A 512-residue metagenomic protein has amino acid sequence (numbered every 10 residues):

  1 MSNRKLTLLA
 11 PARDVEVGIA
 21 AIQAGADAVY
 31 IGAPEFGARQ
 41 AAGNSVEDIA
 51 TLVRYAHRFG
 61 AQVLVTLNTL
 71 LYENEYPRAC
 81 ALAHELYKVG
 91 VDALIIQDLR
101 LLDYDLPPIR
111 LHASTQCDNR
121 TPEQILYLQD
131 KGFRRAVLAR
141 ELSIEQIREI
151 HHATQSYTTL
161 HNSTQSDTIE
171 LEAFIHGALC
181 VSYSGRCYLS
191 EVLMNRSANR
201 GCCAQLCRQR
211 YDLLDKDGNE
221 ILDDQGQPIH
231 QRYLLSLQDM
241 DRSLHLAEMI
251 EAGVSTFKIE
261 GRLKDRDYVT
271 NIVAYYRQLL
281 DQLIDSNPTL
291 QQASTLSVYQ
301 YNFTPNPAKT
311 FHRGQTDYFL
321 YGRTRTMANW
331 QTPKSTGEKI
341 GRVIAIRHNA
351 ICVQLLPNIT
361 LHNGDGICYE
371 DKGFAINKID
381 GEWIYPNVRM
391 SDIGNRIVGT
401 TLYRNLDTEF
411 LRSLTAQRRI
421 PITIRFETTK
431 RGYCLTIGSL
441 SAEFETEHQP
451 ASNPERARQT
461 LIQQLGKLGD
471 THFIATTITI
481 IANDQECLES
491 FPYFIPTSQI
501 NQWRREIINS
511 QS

Functional and structural regions predicted by a protein language model:
M1-A24, A28-A38, L52-V53, F59-Y87 (+5 more regions): Surface-exposed amphipathic alpha-helical tracts and adjacent flexible/coil segments at the periphery of soluble enzymes
A41-A50: Aromatic- and glycine-enriched glycan-recognition loops and surfaces that form the carbohydrate-binding subsites
D92: Short, conserved active-site loop motifs that form the nucleotide-linked donor/cofactor pocket
L102-L106: Short active-site loop/helix that positions an aromatic residue
R120-Q124: Short, glycine/polar-rich helix-capping loops at beta-to-alpha or helix-loop-helix junctions that flank or form
